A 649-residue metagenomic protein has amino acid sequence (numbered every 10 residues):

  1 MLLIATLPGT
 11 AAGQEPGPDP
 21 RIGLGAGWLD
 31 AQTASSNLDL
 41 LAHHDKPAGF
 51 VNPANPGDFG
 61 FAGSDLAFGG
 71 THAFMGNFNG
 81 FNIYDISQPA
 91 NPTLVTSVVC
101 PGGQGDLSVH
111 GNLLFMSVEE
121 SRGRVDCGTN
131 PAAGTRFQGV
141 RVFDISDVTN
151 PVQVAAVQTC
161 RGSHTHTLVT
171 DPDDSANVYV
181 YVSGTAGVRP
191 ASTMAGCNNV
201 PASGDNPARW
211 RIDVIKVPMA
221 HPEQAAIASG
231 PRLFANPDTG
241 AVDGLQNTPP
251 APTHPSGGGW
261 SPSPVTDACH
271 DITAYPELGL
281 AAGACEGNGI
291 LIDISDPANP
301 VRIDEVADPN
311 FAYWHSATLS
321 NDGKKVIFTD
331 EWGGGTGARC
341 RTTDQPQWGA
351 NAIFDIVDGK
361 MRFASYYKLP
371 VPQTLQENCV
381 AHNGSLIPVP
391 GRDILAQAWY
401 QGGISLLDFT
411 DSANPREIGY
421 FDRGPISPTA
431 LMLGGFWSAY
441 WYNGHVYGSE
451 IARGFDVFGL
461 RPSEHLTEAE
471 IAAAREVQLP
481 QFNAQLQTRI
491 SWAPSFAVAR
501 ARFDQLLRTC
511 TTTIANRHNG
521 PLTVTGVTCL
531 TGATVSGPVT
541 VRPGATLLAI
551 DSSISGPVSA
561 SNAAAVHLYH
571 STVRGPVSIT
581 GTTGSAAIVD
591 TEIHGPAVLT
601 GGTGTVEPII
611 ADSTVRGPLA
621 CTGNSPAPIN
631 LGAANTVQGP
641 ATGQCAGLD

Functional and structural regions predicted by a protein language model:
M1-G13: Secretory targeting and sorting signals
M1-I4, D19, G454, G532: Low-complexity, intrinsically disordered short peptide segments enriched in small/polar/basic residues
T6-G9, G435, G444, S495 (+4 more regions): Generic signature of intrinsically disordered, low-complexity, basic-rich segments and short cationic peptides
A12-T512, T528, T546, T605-E607 (+2 more regions): Feature marking well-ordered beta-strand scaffolds used for ligand recognition
Q505-D649: Extended beta-solenoid/beta-helix repeat architectures
